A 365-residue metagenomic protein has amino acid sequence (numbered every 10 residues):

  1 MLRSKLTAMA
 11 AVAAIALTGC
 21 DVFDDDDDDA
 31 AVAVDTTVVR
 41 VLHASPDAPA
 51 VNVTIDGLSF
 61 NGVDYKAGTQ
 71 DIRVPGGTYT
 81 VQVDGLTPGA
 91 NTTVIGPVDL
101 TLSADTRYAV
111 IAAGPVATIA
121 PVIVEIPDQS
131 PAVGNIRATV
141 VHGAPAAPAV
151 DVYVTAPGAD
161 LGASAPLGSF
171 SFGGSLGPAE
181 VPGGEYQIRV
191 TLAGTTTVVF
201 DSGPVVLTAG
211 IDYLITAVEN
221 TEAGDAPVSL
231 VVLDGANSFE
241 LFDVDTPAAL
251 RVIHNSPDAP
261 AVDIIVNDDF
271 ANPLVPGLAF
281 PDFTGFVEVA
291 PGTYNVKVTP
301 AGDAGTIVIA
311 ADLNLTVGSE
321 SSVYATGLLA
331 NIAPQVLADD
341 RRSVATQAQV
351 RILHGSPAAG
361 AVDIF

Functional and structural regions predicted by a protein language model:
M1-T18: Sec-dependent bacterial lipoprotein signal peptides
C20-F365: Intrinsically disordered, low-complexity polar regions and short flexible loop motifs
